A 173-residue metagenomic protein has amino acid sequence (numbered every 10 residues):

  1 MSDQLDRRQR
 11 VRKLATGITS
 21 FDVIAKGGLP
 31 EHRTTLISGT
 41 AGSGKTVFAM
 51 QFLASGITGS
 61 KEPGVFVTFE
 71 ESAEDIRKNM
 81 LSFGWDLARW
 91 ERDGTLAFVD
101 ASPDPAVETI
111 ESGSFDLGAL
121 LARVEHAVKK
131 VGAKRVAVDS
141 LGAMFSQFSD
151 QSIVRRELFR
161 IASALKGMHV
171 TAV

Functional and structural regions predicted by a protein language model:
M1-L5, H32, P103-A106: Gly-rich Lys/Arg/Thr-decorated short loops/hinges at beta-loop-alpha junctions or inter-strand turns that position
S2-S20: N-terminal pre-Walker A segment at the start of P-loop NTPase domains
L14-I18, D22, E31, T46-M50 (+3 more regions): Amphipathic alpha-helical transducer elements in NTP-driven molecular machines
I24-W90: Walker A/P-loop NTP-binding active-site region of P-loop NTPases, recognizing the glycine-rich GxxxxGKT/S
G28, S55-G56, A127-V131, L165: Hydrophobic helix-cap positions at the C-terminus of alpha-helices in RecA-like/P-loop ATPase nucleotide-binding cores
L36, R135-A137, V173: Structural motif
S60-F145: Conserved inter-motif catalytic segment of the P-loop NTP-binding fold
V124-A127, F148-V173: Substrate-engagement module of ASCE P-loop NTPases
